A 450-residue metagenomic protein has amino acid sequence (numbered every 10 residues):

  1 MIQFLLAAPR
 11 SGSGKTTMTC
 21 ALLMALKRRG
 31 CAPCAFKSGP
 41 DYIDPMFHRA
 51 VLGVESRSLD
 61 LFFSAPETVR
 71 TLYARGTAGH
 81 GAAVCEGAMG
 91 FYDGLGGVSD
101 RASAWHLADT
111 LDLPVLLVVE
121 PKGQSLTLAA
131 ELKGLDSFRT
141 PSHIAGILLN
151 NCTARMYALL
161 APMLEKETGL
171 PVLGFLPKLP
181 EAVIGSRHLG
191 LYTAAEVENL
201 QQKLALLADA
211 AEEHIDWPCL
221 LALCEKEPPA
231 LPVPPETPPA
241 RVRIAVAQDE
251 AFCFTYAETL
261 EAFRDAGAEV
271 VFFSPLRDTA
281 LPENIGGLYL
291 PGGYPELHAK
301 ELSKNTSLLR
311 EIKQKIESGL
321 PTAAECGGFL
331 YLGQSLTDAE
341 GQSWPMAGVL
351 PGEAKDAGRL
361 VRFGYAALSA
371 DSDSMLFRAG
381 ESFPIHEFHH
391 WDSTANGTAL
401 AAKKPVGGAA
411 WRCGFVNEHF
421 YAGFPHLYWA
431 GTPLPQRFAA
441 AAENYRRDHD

Functional and structural regions predicted by a protein language model:
M1-I2, T237-R243: A short, charged/proline- and glycine-enriched loop that marks the coil->beta-strand transition at the N-terminal
I2-T17, L23-L111, V119-H143, A154-A158: ATP-dependent carboxylate-amine ligase catalytic core
L5, V84-E86, L116-V118, L148 (+2 more regions): Structural motif
K37, V172-P180, E269-R277: Beta-strand->loop->alpha-helix junctions that form or flank phosphate-binding loops in nucleotide-handling enzymes
A108, P238-P239, F252-D265, E269-V271 (+2 more regions): C-terminal and late-domain segments of enzyme folds
S125-E236: Internal gly/pro-rich beta-alpha loop/helix module that stabilizes soluble enzyme cofactors or their anionic handles
A240-E317: Phosphate-binding active sites in nucleotide-utilizing proteins
P295-S374: Cysteine-nucleophile active-site neighborhood
